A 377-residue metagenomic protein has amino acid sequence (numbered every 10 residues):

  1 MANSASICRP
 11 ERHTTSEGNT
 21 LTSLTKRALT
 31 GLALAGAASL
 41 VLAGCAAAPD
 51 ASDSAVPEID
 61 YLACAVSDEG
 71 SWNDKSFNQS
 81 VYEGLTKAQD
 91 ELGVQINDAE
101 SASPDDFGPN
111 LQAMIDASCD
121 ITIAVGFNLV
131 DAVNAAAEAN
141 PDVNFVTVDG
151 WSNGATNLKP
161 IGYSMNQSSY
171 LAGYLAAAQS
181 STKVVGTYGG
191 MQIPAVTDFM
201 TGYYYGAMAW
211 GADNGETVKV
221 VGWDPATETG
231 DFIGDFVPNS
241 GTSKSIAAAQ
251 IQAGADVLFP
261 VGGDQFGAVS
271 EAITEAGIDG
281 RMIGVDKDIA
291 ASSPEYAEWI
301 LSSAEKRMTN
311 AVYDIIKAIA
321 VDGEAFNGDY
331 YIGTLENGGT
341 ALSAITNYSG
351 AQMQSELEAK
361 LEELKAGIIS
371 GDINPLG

Functional and structural regions predicted by a protein language model:
M1-L21: Short, Lys/Arg-enriched N-terminal segments with co-localized hydrophobic residues within the first ~10-30 amino acids
S6-R9, H13, K26, C45-G377: A residue-level marker of the well-folded mature domains of exported/periplasmic proteins
N19-L32: Bacterial N-terminal signal peptides that target proteins for export
A35-G36: Repetitive helical segments and hydrophobic/amphipathic motifs
S39-G44: C-terminal motif of bacterial Sec signal peptides marking the signal peptidase cleavage site
